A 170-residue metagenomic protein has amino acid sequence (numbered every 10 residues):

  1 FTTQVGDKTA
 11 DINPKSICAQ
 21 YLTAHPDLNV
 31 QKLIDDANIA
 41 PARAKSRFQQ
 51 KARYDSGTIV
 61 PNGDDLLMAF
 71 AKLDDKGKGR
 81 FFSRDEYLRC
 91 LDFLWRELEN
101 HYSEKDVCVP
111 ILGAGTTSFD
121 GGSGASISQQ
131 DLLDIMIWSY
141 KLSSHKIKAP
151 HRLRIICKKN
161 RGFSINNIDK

Functional and structural regions predicted by a protein language model:
F1-K170: Macrodomain-like recognition of ADP-ribose-binding/processing modules
